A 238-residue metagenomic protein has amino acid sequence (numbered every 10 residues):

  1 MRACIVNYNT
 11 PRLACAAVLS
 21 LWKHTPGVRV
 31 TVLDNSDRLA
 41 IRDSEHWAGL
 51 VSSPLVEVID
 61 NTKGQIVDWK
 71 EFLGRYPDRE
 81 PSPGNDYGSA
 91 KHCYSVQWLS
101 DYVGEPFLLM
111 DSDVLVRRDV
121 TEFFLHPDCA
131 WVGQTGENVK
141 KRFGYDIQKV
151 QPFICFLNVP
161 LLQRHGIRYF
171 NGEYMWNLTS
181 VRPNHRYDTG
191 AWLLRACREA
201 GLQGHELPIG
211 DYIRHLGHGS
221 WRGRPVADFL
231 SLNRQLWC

Functional and structural regions predicted by a protein language model:
M1-L19: N-proximal low-complexity "stem/linker" segments adjacent to membrane-targeting elements
S20-V28: Short, acidic, metal-binding catalytic loop of nucleotide-sugar glycosyltransferases
G27-L39, I59-G64: Short beta-strand/loop segment that forms part of the nucleotide-sugar
D43-Y102: Active-site-proximal specificity loops/subdomain of glycosyltransferases
G104-L115: Short beta-strand-to-loop acidic/aromatic patch adjacent to the donor-nucleotide binding site
R118-G144: Conserved donor-nucleotide/metal-binding helix-loop-beta segment in metal-dependent transferases, i.e., the alpha-helix
Q148-L162: Short glycine- and hydrophobic/aromatic-rich loop-to-beta-strand nucleating segment in the catalytic cores
I154, Q163-W237: Catalytic core and acceptor-binding pocket of nucleotide-sugar-dependent glycosyltransferases
